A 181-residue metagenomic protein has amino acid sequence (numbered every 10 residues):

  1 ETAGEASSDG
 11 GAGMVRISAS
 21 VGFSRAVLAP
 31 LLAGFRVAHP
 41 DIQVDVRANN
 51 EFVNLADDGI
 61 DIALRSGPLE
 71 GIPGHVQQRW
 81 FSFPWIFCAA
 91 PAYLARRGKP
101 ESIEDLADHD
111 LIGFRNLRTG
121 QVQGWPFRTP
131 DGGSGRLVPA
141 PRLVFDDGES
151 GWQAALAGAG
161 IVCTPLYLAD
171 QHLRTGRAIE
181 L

Functional and structural regions predicted by a protein language model:
E1, D45, D146-E149: Acidic-residue sensor for enzyme active/binding pockets
E1-S8: Alpha-helical linker/hinge and terminal dimerization helices associated with HTH transcriptional regulators
A3, G34, A38, A92: Solvent-exposed, charged/polar functional surfaces in cytosolic regulatory/catalytic domains
S8-G10, G135: Short, flexible turn/loop "capping" segments at secondary-structure junctions
G10-G11, S18-V21, A26-L31, P84 (+2 more regions): All-alpha effector-binding/dimerization core of bacterial HTH-type transcriptional repressors
A12-V76: Central regulatory/effector-binding core of bacterial HTH transcription factors
V53-G59, L69-L181: C-terminal regulatory
